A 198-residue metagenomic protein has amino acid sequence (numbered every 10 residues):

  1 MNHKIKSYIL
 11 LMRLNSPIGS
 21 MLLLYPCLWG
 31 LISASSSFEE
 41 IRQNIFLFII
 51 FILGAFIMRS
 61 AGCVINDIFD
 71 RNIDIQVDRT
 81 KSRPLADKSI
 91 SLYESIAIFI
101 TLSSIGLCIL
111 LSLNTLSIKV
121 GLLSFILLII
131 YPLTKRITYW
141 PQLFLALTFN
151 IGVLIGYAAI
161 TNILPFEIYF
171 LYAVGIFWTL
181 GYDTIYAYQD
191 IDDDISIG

Functional and structural regions predicted by a protein language model:
M1-L11: Short, Lys/Arg-rich, polar N-terminal cytosolic tail immediately upstream of the first transmembrane signal-anchor
I9-L10, R83-F170: Intramembrane alpha-helical segments
L14-S33, A146-N150: The first (N-terminal) embedded transmembrane alpha-helix
L24, L28, V64, I109 (+2 more regions): Hydrophobic membrane-targeting signal helices
I32-I50, I118-S124, L128, L143-I195: Functional transmembrane core segments of multi-pass inner-membrane proteins
G54-L107, I176-G198: Solvent-exposed interhelical
